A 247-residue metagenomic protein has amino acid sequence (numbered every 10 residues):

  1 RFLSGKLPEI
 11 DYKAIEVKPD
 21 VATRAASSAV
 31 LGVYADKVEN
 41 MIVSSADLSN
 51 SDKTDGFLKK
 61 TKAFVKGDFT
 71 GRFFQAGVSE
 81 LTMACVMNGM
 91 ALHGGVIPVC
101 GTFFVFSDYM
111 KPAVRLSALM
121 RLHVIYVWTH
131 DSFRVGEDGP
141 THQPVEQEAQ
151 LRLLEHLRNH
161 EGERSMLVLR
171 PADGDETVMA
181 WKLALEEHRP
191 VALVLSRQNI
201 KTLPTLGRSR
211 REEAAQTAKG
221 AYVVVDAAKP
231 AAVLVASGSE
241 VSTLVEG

Functional and structural regions predicted by a protein language model:
R1-V194, Q198-T202: Thiamine diphosphate
R189, S196, K201, R211-G247: Long hydrophobic segments that form regular secondary structure
T205: Conserved, charged catalytic cores of large soluble enzymes
